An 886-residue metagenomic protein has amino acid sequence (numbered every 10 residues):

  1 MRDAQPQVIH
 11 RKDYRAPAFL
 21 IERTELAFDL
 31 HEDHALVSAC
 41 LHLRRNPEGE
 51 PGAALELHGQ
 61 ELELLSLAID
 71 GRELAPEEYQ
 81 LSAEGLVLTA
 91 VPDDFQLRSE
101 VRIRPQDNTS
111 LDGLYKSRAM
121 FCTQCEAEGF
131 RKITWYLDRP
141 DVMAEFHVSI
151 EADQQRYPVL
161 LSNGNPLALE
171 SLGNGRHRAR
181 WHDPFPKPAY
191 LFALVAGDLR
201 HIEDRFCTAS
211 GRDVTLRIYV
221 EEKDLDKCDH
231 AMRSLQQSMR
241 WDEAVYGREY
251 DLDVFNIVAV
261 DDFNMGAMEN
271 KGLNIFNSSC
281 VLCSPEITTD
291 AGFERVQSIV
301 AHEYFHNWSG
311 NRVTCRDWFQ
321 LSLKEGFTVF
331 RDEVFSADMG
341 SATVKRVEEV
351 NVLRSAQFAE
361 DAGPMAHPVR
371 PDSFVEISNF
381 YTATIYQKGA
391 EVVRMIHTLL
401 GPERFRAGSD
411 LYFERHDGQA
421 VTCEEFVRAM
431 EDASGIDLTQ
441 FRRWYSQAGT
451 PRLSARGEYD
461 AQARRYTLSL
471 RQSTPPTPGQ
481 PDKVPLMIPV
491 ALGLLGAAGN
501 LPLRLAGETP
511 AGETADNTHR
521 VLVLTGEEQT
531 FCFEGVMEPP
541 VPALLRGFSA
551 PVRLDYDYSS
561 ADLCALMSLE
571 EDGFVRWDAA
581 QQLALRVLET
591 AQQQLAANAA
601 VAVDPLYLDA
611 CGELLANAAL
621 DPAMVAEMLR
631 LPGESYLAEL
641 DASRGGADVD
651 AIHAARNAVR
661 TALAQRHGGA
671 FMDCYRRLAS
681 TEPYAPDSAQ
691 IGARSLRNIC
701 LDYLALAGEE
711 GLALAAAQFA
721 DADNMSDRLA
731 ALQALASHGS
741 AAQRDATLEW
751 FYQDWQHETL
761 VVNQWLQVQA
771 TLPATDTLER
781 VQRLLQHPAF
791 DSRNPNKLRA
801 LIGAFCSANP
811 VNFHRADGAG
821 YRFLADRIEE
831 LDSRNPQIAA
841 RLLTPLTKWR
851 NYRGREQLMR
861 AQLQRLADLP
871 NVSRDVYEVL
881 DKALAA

Functional and structural regions predicted by a protein language model:
M1-L36, Y115-Q124, Y136, P140 (+1 more regions): N-terminal, polar/Ser/Thr-rich
D29, N46-S117, D138, N174-G175 (+1 more regions): A surface-exposed beta-strand-loop module
C40-L62, W135-D138, A144-D153, E424 (+2 more regions): Surface-exposed beta-strand/loop patches in extracellular or lumenal glycoproteins
E63-D70, D437-Q440, T450-L544, E589 (+4 more regions): Beta-strand-rich binding/interaction modules
R72, W181, A209-Q462, T467-L468: Hydrophobic alpha-helical and helix-loop surface patches within well-folded domains that function as non-catalytic
E100-E203, D572-R576: Extended, low-hydrophobicity, Ser/Thr/Pro/Gly-biased non-transmembrane segments
I103-S110, P475-T477, F548-L554: Short acidic/polar inter-strand loop motif in beta-rich domains
S355, T382, E534-A886: Long, ordered, helix-rich scaffold segments
